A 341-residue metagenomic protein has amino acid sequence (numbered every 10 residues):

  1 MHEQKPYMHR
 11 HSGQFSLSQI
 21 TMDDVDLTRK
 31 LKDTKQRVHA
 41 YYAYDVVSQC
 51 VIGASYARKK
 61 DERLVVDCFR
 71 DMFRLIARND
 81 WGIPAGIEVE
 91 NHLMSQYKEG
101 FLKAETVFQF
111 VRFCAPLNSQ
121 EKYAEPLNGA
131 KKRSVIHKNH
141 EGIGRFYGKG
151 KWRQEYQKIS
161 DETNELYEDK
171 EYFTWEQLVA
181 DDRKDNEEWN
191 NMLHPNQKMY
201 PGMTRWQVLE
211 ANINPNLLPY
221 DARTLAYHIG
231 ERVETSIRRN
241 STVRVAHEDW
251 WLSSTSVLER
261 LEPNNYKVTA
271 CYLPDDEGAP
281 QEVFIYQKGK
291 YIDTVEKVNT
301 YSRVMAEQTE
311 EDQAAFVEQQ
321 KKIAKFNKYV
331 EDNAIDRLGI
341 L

Functional and structural regions predicted by a protein language model:
M1-S16, A104-F110, H228-E231, T242-R244 (+1 more regions): Intrinsically disordered terminal and processing segments
M1-Y42, C50, L64-C68, L75: Mobile-element integrase/transposase regions, centering on the N-terminal DNA-binding/Zn-coordinating module
D23-T28, Y44-S48, R58-K60, N91-L93 (+2 more regions): Short, flexible loop/turn elements at secondary-structure junctions
Q49-C50, K290: Residue-level signal for well-ordered, solvent-exposed loop/turn and beta-edge residues enriched in charged/polar side
A54-D80: Active-site beta-loop-alpha junctions of metal-dependent nucleic acid enzymes, especially the RNase H-like/DDE
W81-L217: Globin-like tetrapyrrole-binding proteins
M94-K122, T309-L341: An exposure/low-complexity boundary signal
F173-N333: C-terminal, beta-rich DNA-binding module of retroviral/retroelements integrases
